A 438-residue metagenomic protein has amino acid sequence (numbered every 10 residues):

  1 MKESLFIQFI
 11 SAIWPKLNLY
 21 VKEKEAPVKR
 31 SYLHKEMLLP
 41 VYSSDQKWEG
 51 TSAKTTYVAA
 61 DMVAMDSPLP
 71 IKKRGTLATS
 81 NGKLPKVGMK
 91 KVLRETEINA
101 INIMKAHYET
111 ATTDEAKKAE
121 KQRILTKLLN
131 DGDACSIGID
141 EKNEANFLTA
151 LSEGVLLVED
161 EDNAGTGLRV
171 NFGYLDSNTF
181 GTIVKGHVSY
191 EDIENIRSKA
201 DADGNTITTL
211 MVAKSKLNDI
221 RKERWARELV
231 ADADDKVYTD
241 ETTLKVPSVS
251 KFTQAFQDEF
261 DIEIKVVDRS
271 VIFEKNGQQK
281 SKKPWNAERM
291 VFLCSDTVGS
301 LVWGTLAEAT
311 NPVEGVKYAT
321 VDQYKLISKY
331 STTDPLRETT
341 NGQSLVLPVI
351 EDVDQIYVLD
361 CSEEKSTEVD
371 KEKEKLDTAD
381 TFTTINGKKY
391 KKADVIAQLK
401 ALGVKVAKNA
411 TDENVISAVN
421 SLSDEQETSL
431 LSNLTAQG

Functional and structural regions predicted by a protein language model:
M1-E49, Q355-T367, A436-G438: N-terminal alpha-helical "arm" segments
E25-K29, L38, W48, R269-E274 (+1 more regions): Short linear loop/turn motifs
H34-A111: Assembly/oligomerization interface modules of large self-assembling protein complexes
P85-Y174, A200-K216, L336-L345: Long, contiguous amphipathic alpha-helices that act as assembly "spine/axial" helices in icosahedral shell and virion
E144, D176, K389-K392: Long, low-complexity, charged/polar intrinsically disordered regions
A164-E241: Extended, solvent-exposed, turn-rich assembly/linker loops in the middle of proteins
R227-A397, G438: Sequence/fold signature of self-assembling virion shell proteins
E372-G438: Basic helix-extension-helix modules of the SAP/HeH family
